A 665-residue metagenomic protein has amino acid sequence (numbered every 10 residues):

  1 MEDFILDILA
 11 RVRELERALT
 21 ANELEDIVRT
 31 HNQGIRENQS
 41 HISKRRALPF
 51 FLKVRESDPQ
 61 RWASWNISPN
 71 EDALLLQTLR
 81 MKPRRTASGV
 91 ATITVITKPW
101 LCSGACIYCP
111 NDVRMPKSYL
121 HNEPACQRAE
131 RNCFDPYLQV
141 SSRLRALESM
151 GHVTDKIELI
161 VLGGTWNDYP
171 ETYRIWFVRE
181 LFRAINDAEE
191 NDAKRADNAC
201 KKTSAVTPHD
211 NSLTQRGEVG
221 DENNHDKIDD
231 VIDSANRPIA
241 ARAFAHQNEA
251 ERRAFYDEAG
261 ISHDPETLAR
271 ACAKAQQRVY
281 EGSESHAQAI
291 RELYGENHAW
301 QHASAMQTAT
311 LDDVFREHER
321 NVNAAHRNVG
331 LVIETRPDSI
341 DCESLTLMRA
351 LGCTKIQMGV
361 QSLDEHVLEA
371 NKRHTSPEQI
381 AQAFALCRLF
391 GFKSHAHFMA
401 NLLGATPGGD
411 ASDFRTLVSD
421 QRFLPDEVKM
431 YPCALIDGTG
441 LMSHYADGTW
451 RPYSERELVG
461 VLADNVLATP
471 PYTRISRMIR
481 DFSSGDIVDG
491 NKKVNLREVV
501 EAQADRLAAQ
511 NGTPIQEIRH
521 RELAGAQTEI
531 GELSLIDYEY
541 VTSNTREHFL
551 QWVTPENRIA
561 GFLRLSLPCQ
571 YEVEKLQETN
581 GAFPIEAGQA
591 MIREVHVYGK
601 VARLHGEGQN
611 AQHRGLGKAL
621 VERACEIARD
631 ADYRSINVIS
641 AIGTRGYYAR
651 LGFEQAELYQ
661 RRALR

Functional and structural regions predicted by a protein language model:
M1-Q139, R143-S204, N211, D221-A309 (+1 more regions): Flexible, acidic/Gly-rich N-terminal and inter-domain linker regions that tether and position cofactor-handling modules
H121-Q139, L159, G163-R183, N224-H395 (+3 more regions): Conserved non-cysteine loop/helix-boundary elements of the Radical SAM core domain that shape
I185-N186, H302-Q307, S339, E343-R349 (+3 more regions): C-terminal scaffold of the Radical SAM
G608-E626: Conserved acetyl-CoA-binding loop-helix of GNAT-fold acetyltransferases
I627-S640: Conserved GNAT acetyl-CoA-binding A-motif
S640-Y659: Conserved active-site alpha-helix within GNAT-family acetyltransferase domains
